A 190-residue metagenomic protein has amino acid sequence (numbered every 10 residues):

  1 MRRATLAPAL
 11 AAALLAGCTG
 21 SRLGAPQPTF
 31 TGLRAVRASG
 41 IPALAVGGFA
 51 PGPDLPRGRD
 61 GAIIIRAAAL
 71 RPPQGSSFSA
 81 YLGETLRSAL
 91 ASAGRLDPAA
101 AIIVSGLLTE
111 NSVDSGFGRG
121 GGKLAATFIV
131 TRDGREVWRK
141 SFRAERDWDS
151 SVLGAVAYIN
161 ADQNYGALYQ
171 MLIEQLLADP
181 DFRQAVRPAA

Functional and structural regions predicted by a protein language model:
M1, A99-A101, S105-E110, R183-A190: Extended alpha-helical regions
M1-C18: Sec-dependent bacterial lipoprotein signal peptides
C18-A80, D181-A190: A structural "domain/chain start" motif
T19-L33, S92-R143, D147-I159: Surface-exposed short loop/turn segments
P51-D54, A126-V130, N164-L168: Short alpha-helical linear motifs
G61-G75, R135-A178: Short secondary-structure boundary motifs at beta->alpha junctions and helix caps
P72-L96, G106: Mid-chain, structured segments of secreted extracytoplasmic proteins
R87, A91-R95, I173-F182: Sec-exported extracytoplasmic/periplasmic mature domains
